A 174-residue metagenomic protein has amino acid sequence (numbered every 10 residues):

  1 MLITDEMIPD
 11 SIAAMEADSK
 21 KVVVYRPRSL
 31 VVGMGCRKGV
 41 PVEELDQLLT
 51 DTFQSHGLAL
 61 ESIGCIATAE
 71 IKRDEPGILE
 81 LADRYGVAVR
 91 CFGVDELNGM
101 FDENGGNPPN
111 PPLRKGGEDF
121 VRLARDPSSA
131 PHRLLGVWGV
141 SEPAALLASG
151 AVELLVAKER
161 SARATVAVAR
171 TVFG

Functional and structural regions predicted by a protein language model:
M1-K72, T171: Conserved mixed alpha/beta catalytic, RNA-binding, or beta-rich assembly cores of soluble enzyme, regulatory
T4-E16, V22-Y25, S141-G174: C-terminal edge-of-domain segments
P41, E70-R73, P131-L135, K158: Catalytic cores of large soluble enzymes that bind and process phosphate-bearing ligands
S55-H56, I78-L79, R125: Exposed, flexible binding/inhibitory loops of compact, secreted disulfide-stabilized domains
I71-Y85: Short glycine/threonine-rich loop-to-helix capping motif typified by GTGT followed within a few residues by an Asp-Pro
A88-F101: A conserved beta-strand->alpha-helix junction
N104-D119, R125: Intrinsic disorder/low-complexity segments
D119-A144, L155: A polyampholytic, Gly/Pro-enriched intrinsically disordered region
